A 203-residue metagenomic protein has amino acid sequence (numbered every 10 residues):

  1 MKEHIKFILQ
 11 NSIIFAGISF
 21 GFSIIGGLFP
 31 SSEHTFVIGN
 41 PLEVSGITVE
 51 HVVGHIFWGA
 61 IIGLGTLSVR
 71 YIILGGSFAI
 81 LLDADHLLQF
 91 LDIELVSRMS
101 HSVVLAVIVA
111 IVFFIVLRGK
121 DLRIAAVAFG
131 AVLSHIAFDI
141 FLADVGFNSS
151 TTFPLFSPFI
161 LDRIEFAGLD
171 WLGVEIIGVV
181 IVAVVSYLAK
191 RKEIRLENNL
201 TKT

Functional and structural regions predicted by a protein language model:
M1-T203: N-terminal membrane-targeting hydrophobic helices
